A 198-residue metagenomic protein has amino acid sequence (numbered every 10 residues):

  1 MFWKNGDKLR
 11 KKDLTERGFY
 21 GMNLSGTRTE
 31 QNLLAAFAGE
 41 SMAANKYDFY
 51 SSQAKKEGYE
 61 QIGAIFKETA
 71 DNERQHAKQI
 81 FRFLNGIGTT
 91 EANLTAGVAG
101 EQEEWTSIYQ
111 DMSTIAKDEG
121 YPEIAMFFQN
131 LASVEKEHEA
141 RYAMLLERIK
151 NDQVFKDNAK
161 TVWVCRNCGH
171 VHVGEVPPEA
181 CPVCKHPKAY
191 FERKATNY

Functional and structural regions predicted by a protein language model:
F2-G6, R10-Y198: Non-heme di-metal
